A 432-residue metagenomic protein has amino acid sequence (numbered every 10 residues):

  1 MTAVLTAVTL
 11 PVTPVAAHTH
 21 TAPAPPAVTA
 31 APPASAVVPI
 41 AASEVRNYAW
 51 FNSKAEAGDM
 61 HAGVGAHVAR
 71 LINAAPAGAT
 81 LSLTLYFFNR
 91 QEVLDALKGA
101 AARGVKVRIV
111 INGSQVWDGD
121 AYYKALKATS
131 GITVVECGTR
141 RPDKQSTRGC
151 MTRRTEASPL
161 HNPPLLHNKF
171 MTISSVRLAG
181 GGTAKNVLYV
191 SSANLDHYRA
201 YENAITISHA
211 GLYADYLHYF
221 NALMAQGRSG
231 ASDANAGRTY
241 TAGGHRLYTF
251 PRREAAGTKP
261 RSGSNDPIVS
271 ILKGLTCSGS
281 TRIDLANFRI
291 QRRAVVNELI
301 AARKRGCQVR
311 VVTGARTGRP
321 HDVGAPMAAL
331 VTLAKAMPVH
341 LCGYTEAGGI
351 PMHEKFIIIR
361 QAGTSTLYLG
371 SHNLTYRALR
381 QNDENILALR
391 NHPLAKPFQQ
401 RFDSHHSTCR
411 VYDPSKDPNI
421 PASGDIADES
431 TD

Functional and structural regions predicted by a protein language model:
M1-P23: Secretory targeting and sorting signals
V15-T19, A30, A36: Boundary at the C-terminal end of the N-terminal hydrophobic targeting segment
P33-A77, F87-C277, G314-T366, G370-L387 (+1 more regions): HKD-type phospholipase D/PLD-like phosphodiesterase module
V269, S280-D284, F288-R289, V296 (+4 more regions): Terminal interaction modules at protein C-ends
I359-D432: Long, C-terminal catalytic modules of enzymes
